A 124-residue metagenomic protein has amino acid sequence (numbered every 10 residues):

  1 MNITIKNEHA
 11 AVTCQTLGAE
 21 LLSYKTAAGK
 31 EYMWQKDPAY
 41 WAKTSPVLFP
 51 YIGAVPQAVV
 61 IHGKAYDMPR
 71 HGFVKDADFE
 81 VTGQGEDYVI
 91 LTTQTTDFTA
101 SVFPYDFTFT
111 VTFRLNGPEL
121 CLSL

Functional and structural regions predicted by a protein language model:
M1-S123: Surface-exposed acidic/polar loop and edge beta-strand patches at domain peripheries
